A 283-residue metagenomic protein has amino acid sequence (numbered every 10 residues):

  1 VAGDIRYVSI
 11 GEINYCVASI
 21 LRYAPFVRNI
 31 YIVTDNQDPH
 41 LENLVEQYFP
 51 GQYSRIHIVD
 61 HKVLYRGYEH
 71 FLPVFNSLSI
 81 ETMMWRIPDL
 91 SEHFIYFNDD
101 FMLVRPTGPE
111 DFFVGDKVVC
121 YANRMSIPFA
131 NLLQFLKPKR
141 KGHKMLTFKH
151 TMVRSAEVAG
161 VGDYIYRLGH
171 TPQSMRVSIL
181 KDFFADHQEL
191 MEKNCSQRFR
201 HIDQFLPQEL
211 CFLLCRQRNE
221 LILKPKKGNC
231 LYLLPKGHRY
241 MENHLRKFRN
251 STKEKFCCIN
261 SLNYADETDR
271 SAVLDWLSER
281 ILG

Functional and structural regions predicted by a protein language model:
V1-Y7, Y121-A122: A solvent-exposed, charged loop/short amphipathic helix patch at secondary-structure junctions
V8, H40-S91: Active-site-proximal specificity loops/subdomain of glycosyltransferases
S19-V27: Short, acidic, metal-binding catalytic loop of nucleotide-sugar glycosyltransferases
N29, D38-N43, R66-G67, M102-P106 (+5 more regions): Short catalytic/ligand-binding loop motif for oxyanion handling, primarily in non-cytosolic enzymes, centered on
D35-H40, V63-R66, F101-L103, G108-E110 (+4 more regions): Short, solvent-exposed loop/turn segments at secondary-structure junctions
D38, M83-R124: GT-A fold catalytic core of metal-dependent nucleotide-sugar glycosyltransferases, centered on the diacidic
F113, V118-R198, I202: Long, charge-rich alpha-helical interaction segments
I202, L206-G283: Long, low-complexity C-terminal extensions of enzymes
